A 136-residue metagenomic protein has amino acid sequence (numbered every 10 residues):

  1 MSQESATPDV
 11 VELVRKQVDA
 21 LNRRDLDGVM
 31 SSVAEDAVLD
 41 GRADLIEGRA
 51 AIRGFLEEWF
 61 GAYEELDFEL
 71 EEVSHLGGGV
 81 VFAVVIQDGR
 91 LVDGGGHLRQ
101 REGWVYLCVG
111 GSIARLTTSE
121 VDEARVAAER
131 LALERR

Functional and structural regions predicted by a protein language model:
M1-D9, R53-R136: A beta-strand edge to alpha-helix "cap/lid" segment located at domain peripheries
E4-V14, R23-L26: Onset of an N-terminal alpha helix
K16-Q17, L56: Generic hydrophobic alpha-helical segments
R23-D36, D40: Short, well-ordered alpha-helical segments enriched in acidic and aromatic residues
L26, R49, D122-E123: Residues at or immediately preceding the N-termini of alpha-helices
D36-E47, W59-G61: A short gly/proline-enriched turn/hairpin at secondary-structure junctions
